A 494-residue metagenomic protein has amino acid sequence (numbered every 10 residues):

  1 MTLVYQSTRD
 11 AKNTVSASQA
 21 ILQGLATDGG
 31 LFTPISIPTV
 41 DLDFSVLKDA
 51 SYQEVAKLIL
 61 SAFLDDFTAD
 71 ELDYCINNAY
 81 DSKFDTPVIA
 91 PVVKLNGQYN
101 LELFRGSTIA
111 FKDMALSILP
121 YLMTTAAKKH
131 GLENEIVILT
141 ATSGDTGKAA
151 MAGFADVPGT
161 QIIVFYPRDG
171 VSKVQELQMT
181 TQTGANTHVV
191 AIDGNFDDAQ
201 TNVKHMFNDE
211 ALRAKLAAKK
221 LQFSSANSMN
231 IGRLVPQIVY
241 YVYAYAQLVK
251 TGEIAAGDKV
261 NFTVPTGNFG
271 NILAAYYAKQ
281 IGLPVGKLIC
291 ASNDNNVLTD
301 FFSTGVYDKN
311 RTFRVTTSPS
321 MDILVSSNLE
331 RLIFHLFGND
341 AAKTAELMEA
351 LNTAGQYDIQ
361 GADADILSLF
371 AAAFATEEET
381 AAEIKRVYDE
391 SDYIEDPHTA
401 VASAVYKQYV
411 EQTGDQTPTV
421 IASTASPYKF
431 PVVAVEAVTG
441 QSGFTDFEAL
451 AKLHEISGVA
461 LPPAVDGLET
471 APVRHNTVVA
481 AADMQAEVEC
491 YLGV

Functional and structural regions predicted by a protein language model:
M1-V494: PLP-dependent amino-acid enzyme catalytic core
